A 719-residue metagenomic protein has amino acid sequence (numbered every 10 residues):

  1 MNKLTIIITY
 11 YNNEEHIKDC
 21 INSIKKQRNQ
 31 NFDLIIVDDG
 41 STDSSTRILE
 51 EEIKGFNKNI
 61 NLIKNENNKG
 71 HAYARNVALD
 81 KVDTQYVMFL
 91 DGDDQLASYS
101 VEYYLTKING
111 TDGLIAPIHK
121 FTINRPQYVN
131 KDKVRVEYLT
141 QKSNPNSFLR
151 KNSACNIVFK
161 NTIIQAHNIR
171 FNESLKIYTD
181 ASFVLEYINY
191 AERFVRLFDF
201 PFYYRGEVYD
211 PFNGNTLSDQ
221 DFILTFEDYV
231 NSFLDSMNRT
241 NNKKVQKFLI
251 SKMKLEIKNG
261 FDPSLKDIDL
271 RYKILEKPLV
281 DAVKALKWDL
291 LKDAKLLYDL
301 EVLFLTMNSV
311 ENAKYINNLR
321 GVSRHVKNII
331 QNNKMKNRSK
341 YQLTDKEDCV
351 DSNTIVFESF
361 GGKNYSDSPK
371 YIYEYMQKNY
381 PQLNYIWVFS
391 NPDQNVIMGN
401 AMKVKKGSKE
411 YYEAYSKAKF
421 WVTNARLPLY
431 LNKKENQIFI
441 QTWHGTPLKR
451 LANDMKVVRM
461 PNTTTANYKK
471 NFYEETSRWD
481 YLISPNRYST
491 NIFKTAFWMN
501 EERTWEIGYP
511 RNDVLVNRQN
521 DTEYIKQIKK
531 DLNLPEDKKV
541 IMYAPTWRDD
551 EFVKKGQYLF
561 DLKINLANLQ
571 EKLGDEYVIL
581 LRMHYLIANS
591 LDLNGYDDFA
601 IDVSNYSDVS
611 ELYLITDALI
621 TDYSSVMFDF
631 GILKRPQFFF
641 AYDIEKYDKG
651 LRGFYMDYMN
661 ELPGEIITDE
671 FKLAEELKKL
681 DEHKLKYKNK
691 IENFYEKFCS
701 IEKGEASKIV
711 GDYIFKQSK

Functional and structural regions predicted by a protein language model:
N22-N31: Short, acidic, metal-binding catalytic loop of nucleotide-sugar glycosyltransferases
D38-R47, N67: A conserved acidic beta->alpha catalytic loop
N65-V82: Glycine-rich, basic loop-to-helix element that forms the pyrophosphate-binding segment of sugar-nucleotide handling
V87: Short aromatic/hydrophobic "clamp" motif used to bind/position activated sugar donors
D94-F222: Donor-binding/catalytic cores of nucleotide-activated saccharide and glycerol-phosphate transferases/polymerases
F200-R338, D345, K378, E696 (+1 more regions): C-terminal subregions of glycosyltransferases and related glycan-biosynthesis enzymes
N364-K378, T495-A496, T504, P510-L593 (+2 more regions): Conserved catalytic-core segment of nucleotide-activated headgroup transferases in glycan assembly
N594-D598, S625-F698: Catalytic binding pocket for nucleotide-activated donors in carbohydrate/polymer assembly enzymes
